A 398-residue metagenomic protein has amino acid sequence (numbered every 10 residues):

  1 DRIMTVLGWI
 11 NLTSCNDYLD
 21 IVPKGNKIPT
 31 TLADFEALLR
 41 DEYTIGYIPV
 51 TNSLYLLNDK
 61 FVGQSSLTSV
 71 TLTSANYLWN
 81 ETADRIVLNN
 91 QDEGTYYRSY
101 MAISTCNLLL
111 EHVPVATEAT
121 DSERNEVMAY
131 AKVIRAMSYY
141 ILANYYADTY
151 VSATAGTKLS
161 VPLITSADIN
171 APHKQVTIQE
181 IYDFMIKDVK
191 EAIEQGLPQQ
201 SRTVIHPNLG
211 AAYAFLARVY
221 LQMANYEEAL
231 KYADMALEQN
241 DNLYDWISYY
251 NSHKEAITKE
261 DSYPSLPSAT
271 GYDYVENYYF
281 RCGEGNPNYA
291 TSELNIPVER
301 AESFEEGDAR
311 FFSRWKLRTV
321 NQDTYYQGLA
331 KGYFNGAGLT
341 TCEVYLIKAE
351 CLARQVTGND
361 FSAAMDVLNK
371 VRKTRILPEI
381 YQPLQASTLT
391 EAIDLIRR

Functional and structural regions predicted by a protein language model:
S14-K60, E379-I380: Membrane-proximal, proline-rich intrinsically disordered regions
G25-P29, L54-S69, D148-T157, P198-C282 (+1 more regions): Short, surface-exposed recognition loops and adjoining beta-strand edges that mediate ligand/DNA contacts, enriched
A37, V50, A224, L230-C342 (+2 more regions): Hydrophobic-face positions in mid-chain alpha helices that act as interaction patches
T73-Y146, V176, E194-Q200, K331-T341 (+2 more regions): Conserved, well-structured interaction surfaces
I103-C106, Y182, V189, A233 (+3 more regions): Inward-facing hydrophobic residues that define packing positions of alpha-helical scaffold repeats
Y145-F184: Short coil/linker segments at helix-helix boundaries
Y182, Y226, G358-F361: TPR-repeat structural position
